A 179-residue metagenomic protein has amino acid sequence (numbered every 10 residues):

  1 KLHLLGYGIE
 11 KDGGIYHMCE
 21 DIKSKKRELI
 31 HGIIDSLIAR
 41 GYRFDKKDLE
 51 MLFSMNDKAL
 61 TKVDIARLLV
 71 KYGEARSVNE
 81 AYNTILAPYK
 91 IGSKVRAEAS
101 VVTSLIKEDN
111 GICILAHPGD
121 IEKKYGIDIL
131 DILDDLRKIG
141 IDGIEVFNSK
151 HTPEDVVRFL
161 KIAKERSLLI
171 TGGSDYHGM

Functional and structural regions predicted by a protein language model:
K1-L60, I139, E145-M179: A metal-dependent hydrolase metal-coordination microenvironment
R40-S100: Hydrophobic, aromatic-enriched interface-forming segments
N56, P88, Y125-G126, D155: Short Asp/Glu-rich motifs
T84, I114-P118, G143-V146: Short beta-strands and strand-loop turn motifs
K94-K123, I127-R137: Conserved, well-ordered alpha-helix/loop/beta-strand core segments that scaffold catalytic motifs
